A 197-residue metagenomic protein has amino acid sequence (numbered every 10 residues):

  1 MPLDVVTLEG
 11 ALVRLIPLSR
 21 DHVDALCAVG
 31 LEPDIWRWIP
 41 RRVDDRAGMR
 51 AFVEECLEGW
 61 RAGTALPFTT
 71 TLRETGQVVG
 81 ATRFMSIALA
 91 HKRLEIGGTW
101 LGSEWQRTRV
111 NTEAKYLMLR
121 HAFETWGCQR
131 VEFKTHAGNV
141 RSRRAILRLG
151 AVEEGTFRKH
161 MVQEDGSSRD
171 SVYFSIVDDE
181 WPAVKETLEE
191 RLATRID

Functional and structural regions predicted by a protein language model:
M1-V110, H121, M161, D165-D197: GNAT-family acyltransferases
Q77, G102-Y116, Q129, A137-R143: Conserved glycine-rich acetyl-CoA-binding loop
E124, S142, V162: Extended interaction regions within the primary functional domain
E124-K134: Conserved GNAT acetyl-CoA-binding A-motif
K134, V152-G166: Conserved catalytic-core motifs of GNAT/GCN5-like acyltransferases
N139-G155: Conserved active-site alpha-helix within GNAT-family acetyltransferase domains
